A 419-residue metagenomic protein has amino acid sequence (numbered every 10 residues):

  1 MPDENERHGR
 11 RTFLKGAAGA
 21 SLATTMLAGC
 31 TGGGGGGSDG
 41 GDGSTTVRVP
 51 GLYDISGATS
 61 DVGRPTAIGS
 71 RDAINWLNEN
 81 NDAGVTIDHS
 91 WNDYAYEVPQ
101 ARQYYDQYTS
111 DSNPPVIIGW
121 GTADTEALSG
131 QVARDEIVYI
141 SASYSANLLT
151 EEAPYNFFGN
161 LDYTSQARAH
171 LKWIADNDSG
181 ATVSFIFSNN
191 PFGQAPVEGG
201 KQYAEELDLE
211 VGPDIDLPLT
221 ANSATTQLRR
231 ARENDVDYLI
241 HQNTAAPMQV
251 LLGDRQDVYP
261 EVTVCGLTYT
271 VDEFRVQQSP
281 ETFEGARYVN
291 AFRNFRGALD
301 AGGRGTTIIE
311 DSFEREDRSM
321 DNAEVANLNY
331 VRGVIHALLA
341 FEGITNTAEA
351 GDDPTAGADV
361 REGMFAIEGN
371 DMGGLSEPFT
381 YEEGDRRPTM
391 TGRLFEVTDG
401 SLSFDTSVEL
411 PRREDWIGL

Functional and structural regions predicted by a protein language model:
P2-M26: N-terminal secretory signal peptides and thylakoid transit peptides that target proteins across membranes
G29-C30: N-terminal Sec signal peptide cleavage junction
D42-R71, N92-V98, G121-T122, I186-Q194 (+2 more regions): Extracytoplasmic "Venus flytrap"
T59-A83, G199-E205: Short, polar/charged alpha-helical segment
V62-T66, N80-T150, L219-A221, Q249 (+1 more regions): Beta-alpha junction/loop-to-helix N-cap segments that form part of ligand/metal-binding clefts
N113-I215, V262-Y288, N294: Extracytoplasmic ligand/sensor domains, especially the bilobed periplasmic-binding protein
Q256-V334: Extracellular/periplasmic periplasmic-binding protein-like sensory domains
A323-Y330, F341-L402: Segments of small-molecule ligand-sensing domains
